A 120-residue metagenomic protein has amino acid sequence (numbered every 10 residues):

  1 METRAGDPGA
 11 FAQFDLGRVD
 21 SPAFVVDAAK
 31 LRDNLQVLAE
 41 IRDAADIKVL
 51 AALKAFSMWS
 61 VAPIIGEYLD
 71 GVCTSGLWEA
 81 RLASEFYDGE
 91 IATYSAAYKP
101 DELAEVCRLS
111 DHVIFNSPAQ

Functional and structural regions predicted by a protein language model:
M1, G6, K30, E79: Active-site anion-handling motifs in enzyme catalytic cores
A5-P8, R32-N34, S95, Q120: Short amphipathic alpha-helical surface micro-motifs
G6-V25: Generic N-terminal amphipathic, Lys/Arg-enriched alpha-helix
D7-F11, D33-S57: N-terminal glycine-rich anion-binding loops that anchor highly charged ligand groups
L16, D20, A29, Q36 (+3 more regions): Non-catalytic helical/linker scaffolds that mediate oligomerization, partner binding, and domain coupling around large
F24-V25, L35, L82: Generic preference for hydrophobic/aromatic residues in regular secondary structure cores
V25, A29-R32, A52, F115: Conserved phosphate-coordination/catalytic loops
I47-Q120: Active-site-proximal beta-alpha core segment in soluble small-molecule metabolic enzymes
